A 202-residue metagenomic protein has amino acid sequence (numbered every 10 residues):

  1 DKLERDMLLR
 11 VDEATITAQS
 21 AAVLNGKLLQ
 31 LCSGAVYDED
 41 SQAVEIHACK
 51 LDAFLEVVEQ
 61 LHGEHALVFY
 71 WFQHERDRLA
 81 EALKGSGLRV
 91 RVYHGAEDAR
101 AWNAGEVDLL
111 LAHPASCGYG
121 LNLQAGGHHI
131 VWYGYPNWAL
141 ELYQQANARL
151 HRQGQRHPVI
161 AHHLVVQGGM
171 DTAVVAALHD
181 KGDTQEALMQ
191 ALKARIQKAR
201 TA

Functional and structural regions predicted by a protein language model:
D1-Q124, M189-A202: Conserved Helicase C-terminal RecA-like lobe
A35-D38, R100, G118, Q124 (+5 more regions): A broad, structure-centric signal for solvent-exposed, well-ordered loop/edge residues that line or flank functional
F69, A112-H113, V131-Y135, L164-V165: Conserved beta-strand segments of the P-loop GTPase G domain that flank and frequently precede/overlap
S86-L88, A125-I130, Q155-A161: Short glycine-/polar-rich loops that comprise or flank the Walker A/P-loop and associated switch/sensor motifs
A115-Q153: Conserved RecA-like helicase motor core of SF1/SF2 enzymes
W138-A202: A conserved SF2-helicase RecA2
